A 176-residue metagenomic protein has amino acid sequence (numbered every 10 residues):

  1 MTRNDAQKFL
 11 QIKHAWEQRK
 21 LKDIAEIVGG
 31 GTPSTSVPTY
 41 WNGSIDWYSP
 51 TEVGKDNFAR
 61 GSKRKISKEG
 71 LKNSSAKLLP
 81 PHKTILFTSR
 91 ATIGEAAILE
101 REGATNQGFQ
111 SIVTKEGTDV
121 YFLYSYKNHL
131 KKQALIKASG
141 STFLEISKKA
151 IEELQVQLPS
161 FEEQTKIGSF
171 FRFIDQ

Functional and structural regions predicted by a protein language model:
M1-H14, Q176: Short amphipathic coiled-coil heptad-repeat segments
R3, S89, G103-Q110, G140-E162: A short glycine-rich beta-alpha junction/loop motif
K8-G31: Non-catalytic DNA-recognition/assembly elements of restriction-modification systems
W16, K20, E153, L158-S160 (+1 more regions): Long, compositionally biased tandem-repeat segments
D23, E163-Q176: Extracellular/lumenal glycan-associated surfaces
S34-N42, G140: Short coil/turn segments at secondary-structure boundaries
G43-S44, S49-T51, R60-N128, S147: A short beta-sheet element
A76-K77, V120-P159: Secondary-structure capping and domain/repeat boundary segments
